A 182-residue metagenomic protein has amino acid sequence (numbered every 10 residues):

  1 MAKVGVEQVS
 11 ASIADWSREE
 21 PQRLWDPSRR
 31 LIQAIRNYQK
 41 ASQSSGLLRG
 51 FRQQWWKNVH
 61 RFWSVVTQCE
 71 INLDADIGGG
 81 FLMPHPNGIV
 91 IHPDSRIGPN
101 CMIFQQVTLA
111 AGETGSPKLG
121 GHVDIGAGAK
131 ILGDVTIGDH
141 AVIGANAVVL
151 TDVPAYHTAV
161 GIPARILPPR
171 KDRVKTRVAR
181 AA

Functional and structural regions predicted by a protein language model:
M1-T67, V174-A182: Terminal amphipathic alpha-helical/low-complexity segments used for targeting or macromolecular assembly
T67, L73, G78-G79, P84-N87 (+12 more regions): Left-handed beta-helix
